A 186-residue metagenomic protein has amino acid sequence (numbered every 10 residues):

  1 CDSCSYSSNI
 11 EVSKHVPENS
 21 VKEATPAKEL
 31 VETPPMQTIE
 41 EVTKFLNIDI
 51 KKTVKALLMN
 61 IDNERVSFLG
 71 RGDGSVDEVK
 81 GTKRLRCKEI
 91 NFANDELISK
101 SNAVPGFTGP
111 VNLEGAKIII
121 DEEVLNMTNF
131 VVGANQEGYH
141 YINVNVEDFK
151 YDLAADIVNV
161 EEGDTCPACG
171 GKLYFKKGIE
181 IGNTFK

Functional and structural regions predicted by a protein language model:
C1-K186: Extended, low-hydrophobicity, polar/charged segments
